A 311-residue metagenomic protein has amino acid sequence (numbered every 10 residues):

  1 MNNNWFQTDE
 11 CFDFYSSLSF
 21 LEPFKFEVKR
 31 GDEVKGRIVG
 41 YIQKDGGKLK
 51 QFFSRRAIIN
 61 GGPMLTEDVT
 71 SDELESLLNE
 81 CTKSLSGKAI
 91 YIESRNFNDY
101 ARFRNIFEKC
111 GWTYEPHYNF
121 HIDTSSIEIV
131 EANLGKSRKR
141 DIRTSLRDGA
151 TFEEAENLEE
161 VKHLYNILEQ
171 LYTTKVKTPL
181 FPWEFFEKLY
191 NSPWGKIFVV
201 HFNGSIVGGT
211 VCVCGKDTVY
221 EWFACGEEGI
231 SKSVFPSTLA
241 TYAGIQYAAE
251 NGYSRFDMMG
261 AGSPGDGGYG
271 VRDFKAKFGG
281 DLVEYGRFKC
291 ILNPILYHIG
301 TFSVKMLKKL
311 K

Functional and structural regions predicted by a protein language model:
M1-K48, N96-S233: A conserved beta-strand-loop-helix scaffold within acyl/acetyltransferase catalytic domains
K25-E27, M64-T66, E75-K83, F185-P294: Aromatic (often tryptophan-rich) hydrophobic motifs at membrane interfaces
I38-G46, N105-I129, Y253-K311: Active-site/acyl-donor-binding loops of N-acyltransferases
K48-R56: Short, flexible, mixed-charge acidic loops at enzyme active sites
R55-R102: A gly/proline- and charged-residue-enriched helix-loop-helix capping module
K88-A89, G111, G149, Y172 (+2 more regions): Glycine-centered loop/turn motif at secondary-structure junctions
Y91-S94, E153, D257-M259: Short catalytic-loop micro-motif centered on adjacent basic/acidic residues
